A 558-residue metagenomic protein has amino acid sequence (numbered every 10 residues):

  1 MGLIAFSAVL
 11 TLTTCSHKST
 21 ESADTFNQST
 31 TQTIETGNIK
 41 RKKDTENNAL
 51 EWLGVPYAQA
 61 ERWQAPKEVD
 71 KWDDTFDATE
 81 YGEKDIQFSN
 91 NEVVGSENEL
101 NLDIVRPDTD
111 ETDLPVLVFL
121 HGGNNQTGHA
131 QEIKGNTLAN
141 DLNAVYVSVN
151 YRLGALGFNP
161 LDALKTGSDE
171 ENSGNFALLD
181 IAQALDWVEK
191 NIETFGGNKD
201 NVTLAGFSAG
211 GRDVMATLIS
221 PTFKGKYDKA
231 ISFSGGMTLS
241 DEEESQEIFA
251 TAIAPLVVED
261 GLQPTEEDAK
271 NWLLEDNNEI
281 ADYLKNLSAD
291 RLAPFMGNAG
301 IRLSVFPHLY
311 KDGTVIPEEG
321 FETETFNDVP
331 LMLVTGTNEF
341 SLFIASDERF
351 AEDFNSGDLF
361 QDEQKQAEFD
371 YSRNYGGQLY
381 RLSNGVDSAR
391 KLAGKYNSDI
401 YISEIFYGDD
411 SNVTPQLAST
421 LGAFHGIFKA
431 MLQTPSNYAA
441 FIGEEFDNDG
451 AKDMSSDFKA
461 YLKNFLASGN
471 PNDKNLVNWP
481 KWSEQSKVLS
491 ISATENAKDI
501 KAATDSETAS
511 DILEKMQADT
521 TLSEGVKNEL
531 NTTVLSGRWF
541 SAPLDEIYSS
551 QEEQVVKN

Functional and structural regions predicted by a protein language model:
G2-T11: Bacterial N-terminal signal peptides
T13-G174, G443-M454, G469-D473, S506 (+2 more regions): Non-catalytic accessory segments of hydrolases
T45, G394-N558: Mobile gating loops/cap/lid regions near enzyme active sites that modulate substrate access
F88-N90, N98, Q183, K190 (+4 more regions): Substrate-access "cap/lid" subdomains that shape and gate the entrance to catalytic or ligand-binding pockets
S89-N90, E170-N175, T238-S240, K270 (+4 more regions): Active-site rim elements
D108-D113, A163-L179, Q183-A205: Gly/Ser-rich "nucleophile elbow"/oxyanion-hole loop immediately N-terminal to the catalytic nucleophile in hydrolases
L204, I231-F233: A short, hydrophobic beta-strand element of the alpha/beta-hydrolase
G206-G210: Gly/Ala-rich beta-loop-alpha elbow adjacent to hydrolase catalytic centers
